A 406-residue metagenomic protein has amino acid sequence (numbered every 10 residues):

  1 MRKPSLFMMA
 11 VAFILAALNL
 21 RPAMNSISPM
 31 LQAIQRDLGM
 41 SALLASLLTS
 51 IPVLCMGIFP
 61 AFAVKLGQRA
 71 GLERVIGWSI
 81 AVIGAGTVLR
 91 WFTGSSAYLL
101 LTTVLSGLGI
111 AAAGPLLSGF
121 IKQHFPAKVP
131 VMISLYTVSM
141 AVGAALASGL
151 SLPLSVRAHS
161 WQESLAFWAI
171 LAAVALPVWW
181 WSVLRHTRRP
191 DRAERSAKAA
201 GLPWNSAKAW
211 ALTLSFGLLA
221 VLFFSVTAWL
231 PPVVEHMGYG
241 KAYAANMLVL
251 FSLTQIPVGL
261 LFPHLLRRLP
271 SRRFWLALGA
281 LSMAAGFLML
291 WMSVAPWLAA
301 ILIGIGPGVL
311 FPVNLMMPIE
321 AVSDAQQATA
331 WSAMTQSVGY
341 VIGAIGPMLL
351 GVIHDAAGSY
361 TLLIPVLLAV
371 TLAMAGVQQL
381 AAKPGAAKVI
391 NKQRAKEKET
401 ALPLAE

Functional and structural regions predicted by a protein language model:
I27-S28, A207-V249, L253-G259: Extracytoplasmic gate region of multi-pass secondary transporters
G39, G71, F92-A97, P126 (+2 more regions): Helix-breaking motifs and short loop linkers at transmembrane-helix boundaries and internal kinks in secondary membrane
I58-A97: Conserved MFS/SLC helix-loop-helix module at the cytosolic interface between two early adjacent transmembrane helices
F59-G71, V258-S271: Helix-to-loop junctions at the C-terminal end of transmembrane segments in multipass secondary transporters
R74-V88, R273-L288: Structural signature of the two symmetry-related core transmembrane helices
T102-V138: Cytoplasmic helix-loop-helix junction between adjacent transmembrane helices in 12-TM secondary transporters
A127-K128, M132-L184: Helix-loop-helix hairpin linking two adjacent transmembrane segments in secondary transporters
V322-T361, L367, Q378: A late C-terminal transmembrane helix in Major Facilitator Superfamily
